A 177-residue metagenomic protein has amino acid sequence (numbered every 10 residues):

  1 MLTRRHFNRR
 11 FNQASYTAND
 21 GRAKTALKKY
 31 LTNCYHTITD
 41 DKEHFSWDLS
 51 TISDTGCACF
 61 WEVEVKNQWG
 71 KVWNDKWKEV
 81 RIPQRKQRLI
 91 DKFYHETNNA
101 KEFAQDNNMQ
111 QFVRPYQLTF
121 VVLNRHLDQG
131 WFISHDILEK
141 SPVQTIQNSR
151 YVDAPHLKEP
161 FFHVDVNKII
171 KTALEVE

Functional and structural regions predicted by a protein language model:
M1-E43: Acidic-basic catalytic patches of nuclease active cores, encompassing PD-(D/E)XK and other metal-cofactor nuclease
Y16, D20, I82, E159-F162: Intrinsic-disorder-associated interaction segments
T25, K29, N33, I52-T55 (+1 more regions): Non-catalytic C-terminal interaction segments of nucleic acid-processing enzymes
D41-E43, V63-K66, L123-N124: Short His-Asn-centered micro-motif
E43-W47, L127-D128: Short acidic/glycine-enriched loop/turn segments that link adjacent beta-strands
S46, F60, Q117: Extracellular structured ligand-interaction cores
L49-S53, C57-W73, K78: Conserved catalytic cores of phosphodiester-cleaving nucleases, focusing on short active-site segments
Q68-F112: Mg2+/Mn2+-dependent nuclease catalytic core
